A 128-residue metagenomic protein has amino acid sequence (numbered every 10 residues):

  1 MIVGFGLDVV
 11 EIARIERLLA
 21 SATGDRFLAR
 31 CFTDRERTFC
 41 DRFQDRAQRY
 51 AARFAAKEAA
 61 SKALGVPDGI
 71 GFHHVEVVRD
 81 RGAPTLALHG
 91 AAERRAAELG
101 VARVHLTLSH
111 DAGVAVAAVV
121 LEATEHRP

Functional and structural regions predicted by a protein language model:
M1-P128: Core catalytic alpha/beta fold that binds nucleotide/phospho-ligands
